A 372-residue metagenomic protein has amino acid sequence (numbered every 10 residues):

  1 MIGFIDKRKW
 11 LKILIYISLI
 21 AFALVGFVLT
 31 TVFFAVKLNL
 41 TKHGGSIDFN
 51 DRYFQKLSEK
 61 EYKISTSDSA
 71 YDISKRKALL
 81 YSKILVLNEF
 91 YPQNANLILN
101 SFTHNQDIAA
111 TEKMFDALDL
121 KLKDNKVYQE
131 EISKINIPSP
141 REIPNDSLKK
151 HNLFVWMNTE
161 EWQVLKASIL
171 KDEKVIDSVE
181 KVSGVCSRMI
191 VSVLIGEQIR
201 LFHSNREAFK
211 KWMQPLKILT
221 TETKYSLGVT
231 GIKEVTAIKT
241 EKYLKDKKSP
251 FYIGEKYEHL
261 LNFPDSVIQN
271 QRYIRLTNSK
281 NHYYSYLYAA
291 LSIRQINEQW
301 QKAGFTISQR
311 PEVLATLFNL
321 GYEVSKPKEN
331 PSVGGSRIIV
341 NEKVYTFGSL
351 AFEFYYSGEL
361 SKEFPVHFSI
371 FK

Functional and structural regions predicted by a protein language model:
M1-G231, V235-K372: Cell-wall glycan-active module
